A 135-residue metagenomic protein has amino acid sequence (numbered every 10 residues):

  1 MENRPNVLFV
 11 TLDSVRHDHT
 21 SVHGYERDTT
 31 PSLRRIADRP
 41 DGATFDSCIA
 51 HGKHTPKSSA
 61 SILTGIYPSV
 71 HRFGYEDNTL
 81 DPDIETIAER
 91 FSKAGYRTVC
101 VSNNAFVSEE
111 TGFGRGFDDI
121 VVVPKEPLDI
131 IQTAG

Functional and structural regions predicted by a protein language model:
M1-G135: Catalytic domains that recognize anionic headgroups
